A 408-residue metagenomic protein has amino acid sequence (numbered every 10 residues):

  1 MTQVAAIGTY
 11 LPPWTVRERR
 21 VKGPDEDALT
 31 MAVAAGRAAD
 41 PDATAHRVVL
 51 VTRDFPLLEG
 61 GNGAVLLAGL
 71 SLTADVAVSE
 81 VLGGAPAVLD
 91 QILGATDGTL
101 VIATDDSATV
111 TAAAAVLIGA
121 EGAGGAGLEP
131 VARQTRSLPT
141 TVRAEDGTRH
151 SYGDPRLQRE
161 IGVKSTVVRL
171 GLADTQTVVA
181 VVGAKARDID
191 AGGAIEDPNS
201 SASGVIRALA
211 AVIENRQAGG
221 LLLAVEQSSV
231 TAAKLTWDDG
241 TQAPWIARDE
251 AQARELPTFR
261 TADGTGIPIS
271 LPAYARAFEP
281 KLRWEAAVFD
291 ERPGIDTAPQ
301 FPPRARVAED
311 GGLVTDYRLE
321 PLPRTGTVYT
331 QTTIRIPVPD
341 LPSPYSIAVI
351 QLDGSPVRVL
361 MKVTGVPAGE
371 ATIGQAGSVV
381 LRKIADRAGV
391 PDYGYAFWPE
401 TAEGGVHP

Functional and structural regions predicted by a protein language model:
M1-T30, A108-R169, A173, R216-L271: Condensing-enzyme catalytic core mediating Claisen C-C bond formation in acyl metabolism
K22-E26, T30, D54-G98, A186-A211: Conserved catalytic cysteine-centered active-site region of acyl-thioester-dependent Claisen-condensing enzymes
A35-R47, E160-V178: Phosphate/pyrophosphate-binding loops at sites that engage ATP/ADP/AMP, CoA/4′-phosphopantetheine, polyphosphate
G264-T330: Cys/His-rich short segments
Q331-P337: Short, conserved beta-turn/loop elements at beta-strand boundaries and strand-helix junctions
D340-V359: OB-fold (S1/OB) nucleic-acid-binding surfaces
T364-V379: Short nucleic-acid-contacting surface segments enriched for D/E, G, S/T with interspersed K/R
V380-P408: OB-fold/S1-family single-stranded nucleic acid-binding modules
